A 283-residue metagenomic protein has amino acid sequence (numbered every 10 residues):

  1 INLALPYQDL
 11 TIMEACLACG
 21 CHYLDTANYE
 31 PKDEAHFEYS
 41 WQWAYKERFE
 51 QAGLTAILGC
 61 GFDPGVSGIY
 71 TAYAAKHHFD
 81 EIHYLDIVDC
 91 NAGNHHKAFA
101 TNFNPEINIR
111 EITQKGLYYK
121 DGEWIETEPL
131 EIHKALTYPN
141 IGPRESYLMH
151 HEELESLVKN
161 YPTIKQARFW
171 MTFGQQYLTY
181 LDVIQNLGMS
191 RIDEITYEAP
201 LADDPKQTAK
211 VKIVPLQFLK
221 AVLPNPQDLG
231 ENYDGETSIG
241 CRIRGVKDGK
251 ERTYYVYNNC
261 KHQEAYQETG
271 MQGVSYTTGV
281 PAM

Functional and structural regions predicted by a protein language model:
I1-D9: Rossmann-like NAD(P)-binding element
I1-N2, G59-D63, S146: Glycine- and other small-residue-rich loops at beta-strand/loop junctions that grip anionic moieties
L10-M13, A18, T26-T55: Rossmann-fold NAD(P)-binding glycine/threonine-rich loop
Y29-F37, Q42, D63-G65, V88-H95: Short gly/pro/ser/thr-enriched loop/turn and capping motifs at secondary-structure boundaries
Y45-A92: Adenosine-phosphate binding glycine-rich loop
K76-M283: C-terminal catalytic/substrate-binding lobe primarily of soluble NAD(P)-dependent oxidoreductases
